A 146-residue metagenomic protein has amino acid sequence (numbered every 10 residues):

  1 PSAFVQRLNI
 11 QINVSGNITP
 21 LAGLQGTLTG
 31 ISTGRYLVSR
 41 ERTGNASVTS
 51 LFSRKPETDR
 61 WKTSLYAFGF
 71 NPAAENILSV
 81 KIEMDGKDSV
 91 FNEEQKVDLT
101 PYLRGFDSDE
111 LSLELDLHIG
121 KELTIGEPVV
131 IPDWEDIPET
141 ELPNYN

Functional and structural regions predicted by a protein language model:
P1-A3: Short, low-hydrophobicity acidic/polar segments
Q6-L8: Structural beta-strand segments of beta-rich domains
Q11-T19: Structural motif
P20-R104: Tryptophan-paired
G69-N146: Hydrophilic extracytoplasmic domains
